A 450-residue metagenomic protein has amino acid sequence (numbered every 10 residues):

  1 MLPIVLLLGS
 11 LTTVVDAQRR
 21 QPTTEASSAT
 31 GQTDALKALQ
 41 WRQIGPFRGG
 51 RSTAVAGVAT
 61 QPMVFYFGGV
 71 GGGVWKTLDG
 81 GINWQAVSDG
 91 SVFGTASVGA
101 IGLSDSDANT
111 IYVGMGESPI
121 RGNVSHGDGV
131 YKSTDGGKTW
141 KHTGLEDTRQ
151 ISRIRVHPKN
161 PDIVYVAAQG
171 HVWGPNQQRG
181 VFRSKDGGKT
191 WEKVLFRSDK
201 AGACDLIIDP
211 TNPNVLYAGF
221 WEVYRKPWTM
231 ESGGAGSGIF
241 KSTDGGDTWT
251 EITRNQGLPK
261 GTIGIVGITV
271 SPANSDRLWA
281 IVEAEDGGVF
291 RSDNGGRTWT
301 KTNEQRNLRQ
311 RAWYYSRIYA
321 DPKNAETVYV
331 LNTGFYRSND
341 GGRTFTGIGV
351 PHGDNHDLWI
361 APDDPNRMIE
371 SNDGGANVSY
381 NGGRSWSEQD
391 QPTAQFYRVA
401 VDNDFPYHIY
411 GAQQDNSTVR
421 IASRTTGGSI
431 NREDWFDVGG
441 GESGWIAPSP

Functional and structural regions predicted by a protein language model:
L2-S10: Bacterial N-terminal signal peptides
D16-P450: Beta-propeller blade termini and top-face loops
